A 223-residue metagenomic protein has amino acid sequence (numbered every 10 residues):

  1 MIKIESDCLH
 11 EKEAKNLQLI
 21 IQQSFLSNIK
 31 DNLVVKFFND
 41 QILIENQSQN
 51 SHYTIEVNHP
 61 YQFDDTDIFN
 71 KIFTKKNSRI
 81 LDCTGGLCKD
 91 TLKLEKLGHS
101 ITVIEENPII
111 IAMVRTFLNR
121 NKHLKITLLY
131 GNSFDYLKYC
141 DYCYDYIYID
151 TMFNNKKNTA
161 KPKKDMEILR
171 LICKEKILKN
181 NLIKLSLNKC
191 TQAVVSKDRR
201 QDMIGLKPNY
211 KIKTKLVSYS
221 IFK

Functional and structural regions predicted by a protein language model:
M1-I80, I212: S-adenosyl-L-methionine
R79, H99-S100, K125, D145 (+1 more regions): Residues at the starts of beta-strands that form the adenosine-phosphate
C83: Conserved beta-strand/loop positions that form the S-adenosyl-L-methionine
L87-H99: Conserved SAM-binding loop of SAM-dependent methyltransferases across substrates and taxa, primarily the Class I
I104-I149: S-adenosyl-L-methionine
T151-N181: Mobile active-site "lid"/loop adjacent to the S-adenosyl-L-methionine
K179-K223: Conserved Class I SAM-dependent methyltransferase catalytic core
